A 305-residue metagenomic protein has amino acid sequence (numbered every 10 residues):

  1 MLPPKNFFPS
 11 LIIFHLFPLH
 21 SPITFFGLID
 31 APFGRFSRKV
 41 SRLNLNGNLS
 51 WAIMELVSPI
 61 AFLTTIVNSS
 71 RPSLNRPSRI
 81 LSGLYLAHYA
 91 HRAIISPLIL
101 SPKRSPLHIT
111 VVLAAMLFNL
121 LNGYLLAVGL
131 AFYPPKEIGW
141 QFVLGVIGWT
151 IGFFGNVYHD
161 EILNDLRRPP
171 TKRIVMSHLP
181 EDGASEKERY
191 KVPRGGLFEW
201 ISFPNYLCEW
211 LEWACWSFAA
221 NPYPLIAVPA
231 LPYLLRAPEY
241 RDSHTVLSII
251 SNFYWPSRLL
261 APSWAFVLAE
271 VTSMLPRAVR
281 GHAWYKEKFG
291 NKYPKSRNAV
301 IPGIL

Functional and structural regions predicted by a protein language model:
M1-L117, L305: Membrane-helix and juxtamembrane interface regions of eukaryotic multi-pass membrane proteins
M1-T24, F62-I66, L74-N75, F118 (+1 more regions): Hydrophobic transmembrane alpha-helices
I94-L98, Y124-L125, V157-Y158, R277-R280: Juxtamembrane membrane-interface segments at transmembrane alpha-helix termini
L98-V143, T150: Eukaryotic endomembrane system proteins
